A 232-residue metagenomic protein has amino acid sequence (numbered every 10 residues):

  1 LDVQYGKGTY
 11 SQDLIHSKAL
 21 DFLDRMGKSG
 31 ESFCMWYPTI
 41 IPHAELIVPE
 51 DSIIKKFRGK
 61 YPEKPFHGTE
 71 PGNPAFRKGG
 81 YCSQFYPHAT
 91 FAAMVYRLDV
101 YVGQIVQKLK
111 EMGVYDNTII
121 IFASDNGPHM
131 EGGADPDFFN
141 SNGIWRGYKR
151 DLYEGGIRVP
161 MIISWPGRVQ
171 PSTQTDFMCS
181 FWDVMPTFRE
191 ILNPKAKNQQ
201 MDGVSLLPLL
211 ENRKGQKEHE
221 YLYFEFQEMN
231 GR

Functional and structural regions predicted by a protein language model:
L1-M185, I191-Q200: Active-site-proximal cap/lid insertion segments
F181, P186-E190, G203, R213 (+1 more regions): Glycine-rich, aromatic-lined ligand/substrate-binding cores of catalytic and carbohydrate-binding domains
K195-D202, Q227-G231: Generic structural signal for short, solvent-exposed loop/turn connectors between secondary structure elements
L209-E211: Short edge-strand/loop segments of extracellular domains
K214-R232: Short, intrinsically disordered, charge-balanced linker/junction segments flanking boundaries in proteins
